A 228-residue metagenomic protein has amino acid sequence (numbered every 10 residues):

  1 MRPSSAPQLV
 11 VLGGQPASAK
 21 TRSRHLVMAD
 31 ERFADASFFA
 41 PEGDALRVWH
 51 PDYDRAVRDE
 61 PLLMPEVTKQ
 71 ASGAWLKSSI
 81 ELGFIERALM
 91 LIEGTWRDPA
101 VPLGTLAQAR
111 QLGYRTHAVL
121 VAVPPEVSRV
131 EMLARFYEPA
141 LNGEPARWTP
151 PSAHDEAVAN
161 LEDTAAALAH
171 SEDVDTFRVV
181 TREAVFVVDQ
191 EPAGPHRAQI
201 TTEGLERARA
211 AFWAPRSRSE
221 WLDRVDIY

Functional and structural regions predicted by a protein language model:
M1-Q8: Extreme N-terminal, non-catalytic leader segments that precede Walker-type/kinase nucleotide-binding cores
S4, G94-T95, M132: Catalytic toxin/effector domains delivered as secreted proteins or via bacterial secretion systems
L9, F38-A40, A118, T176-V179: Conserved beta-strand scaffold positions in the cores of enzyme catalytic domains, especially in NTP/NDP-utilizing
V10-M28: Glycine-rich phosphate-binding P-loop
F33-R110: Conserved nucleotide-sensing/catalytic segment adjacent to the nucleotide-binding pocket in NTP-handling enzymes
A45-R47, D98, A122-V127, E183-F186: Conserved nucleotide-binding/hydrolysis micro-motifs of P-loop NTPases
Q111-M132: Conserved phosphate-donor/acceptor-positioning beta-strand/loop module used by diverse small-molecule
V130-Y228: Conserved GTP-binding G-domain of TRAFAC-class P-loop NTPases and closely related GTPase folds
